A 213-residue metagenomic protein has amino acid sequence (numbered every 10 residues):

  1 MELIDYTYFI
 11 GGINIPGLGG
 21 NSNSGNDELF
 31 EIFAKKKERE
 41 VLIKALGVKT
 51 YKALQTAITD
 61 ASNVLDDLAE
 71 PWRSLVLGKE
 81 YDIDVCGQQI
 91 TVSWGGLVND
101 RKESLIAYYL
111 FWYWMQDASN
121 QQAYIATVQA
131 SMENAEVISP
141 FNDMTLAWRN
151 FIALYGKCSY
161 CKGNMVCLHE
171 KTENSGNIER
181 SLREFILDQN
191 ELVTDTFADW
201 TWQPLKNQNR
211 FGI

Functional and structural regions predicted by a protein language model:
M1-E103, D117-I213: Conserved short "hinge" loops at termini or chain/domain junctions
W112-M115: Soluble extracellular-acting proteins and domains
